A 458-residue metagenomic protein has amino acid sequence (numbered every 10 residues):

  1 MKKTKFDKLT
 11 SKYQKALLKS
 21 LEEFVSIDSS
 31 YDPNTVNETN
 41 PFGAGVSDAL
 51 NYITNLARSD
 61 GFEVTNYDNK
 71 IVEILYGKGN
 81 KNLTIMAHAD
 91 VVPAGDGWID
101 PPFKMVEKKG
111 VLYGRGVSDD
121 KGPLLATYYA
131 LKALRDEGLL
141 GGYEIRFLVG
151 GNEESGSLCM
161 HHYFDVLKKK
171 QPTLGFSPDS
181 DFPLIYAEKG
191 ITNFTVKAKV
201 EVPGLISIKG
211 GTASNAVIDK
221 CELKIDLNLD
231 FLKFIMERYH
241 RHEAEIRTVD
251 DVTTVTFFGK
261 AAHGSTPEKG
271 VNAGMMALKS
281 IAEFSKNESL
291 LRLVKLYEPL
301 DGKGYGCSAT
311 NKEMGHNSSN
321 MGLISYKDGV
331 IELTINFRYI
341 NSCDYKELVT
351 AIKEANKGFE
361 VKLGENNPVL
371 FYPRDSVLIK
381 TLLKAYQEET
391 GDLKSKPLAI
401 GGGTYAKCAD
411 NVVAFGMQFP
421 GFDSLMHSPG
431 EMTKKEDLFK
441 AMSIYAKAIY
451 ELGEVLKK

Functional and structural regions predicted by a protein language model:
K2-R115, D136-G141: Acidic/His- and Gly-rich active-site-bordering loop/insert found across diverse amide/peptide-bond hydrolases
I53-N55, S265-D328, T334, R338-E347 (+1 more regions): An extended, acidic, His-containing surface patch that forms the Zn2+-binding/catalytic region of metallohydrolases
E63-Y67, E245-V249, M321, L363 (+1 more regions): Short beta-strand
N82-V149, S155-G156, K168-T173, S428-P429 (+1 more regions): Active-site metal-coordination/substrate-binding segment of hydrolases, especially metallo-dependent peptidases
A89-V91, L148-G156, P178-P183, E388 (+1 more regions): Acidic, glycine-rich active-site loops and adjacent beta-strand->loop/helix elements that engage anionic groups
G142-G150, S207, L291-K295, L363: Beta-strand segments within the central parallel beta-sheet cores of soluble alpha/beta enzyme folds
M160-H161, D165-I340: Midchain, well-structured core segments that form catalytic/ion-binding scaffolds
